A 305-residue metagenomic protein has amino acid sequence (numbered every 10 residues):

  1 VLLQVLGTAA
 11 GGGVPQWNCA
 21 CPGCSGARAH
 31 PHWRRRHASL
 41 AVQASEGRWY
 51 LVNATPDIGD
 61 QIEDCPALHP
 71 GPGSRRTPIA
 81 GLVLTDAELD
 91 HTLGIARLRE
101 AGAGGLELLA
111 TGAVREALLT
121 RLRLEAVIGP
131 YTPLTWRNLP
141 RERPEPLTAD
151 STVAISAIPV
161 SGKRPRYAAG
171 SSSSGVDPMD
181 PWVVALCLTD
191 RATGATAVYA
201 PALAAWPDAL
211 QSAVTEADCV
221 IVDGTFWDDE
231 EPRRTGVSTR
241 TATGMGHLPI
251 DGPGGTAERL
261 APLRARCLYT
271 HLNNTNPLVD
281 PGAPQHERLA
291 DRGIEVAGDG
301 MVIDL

Functional and structural regions predicted by a protein language model:
V1-A67, G71-P72, N138-A213, D299-L305: Core dinuclear metal-dependent hydrolase active-site scaffold
L2, R48, G105-E107, T135 (+3 more regions): Residues at the starts of beta-strands that form the adenosine-phosphate
E46-A110: Active-site metal-binding motif and surrounding structural segment of the metallo-beta-lactamase
L51-T55, P78-D90, L109-T111, A197-L203 (+3 more regions): Active-site neighborhood of phospho(di)ester-bond hydrolases with catalytic His/Asp-centered motifs
H69-T77, G102-G104, L124-N138, E142: A short alpha->loop->secondary-structure connector
H91, R164, D228-D229: Short glycine-rich, flexible loops that bind phosphorylated cofactors or substrates
A113-R123: A short, active-site helix/loop in glycosyltransferases that binds the activated sugar's phosphate group
P181-V183, A192-T196, A204-M301: Cap/insert and terminal regions of metallo-dependent hydrolase folds
